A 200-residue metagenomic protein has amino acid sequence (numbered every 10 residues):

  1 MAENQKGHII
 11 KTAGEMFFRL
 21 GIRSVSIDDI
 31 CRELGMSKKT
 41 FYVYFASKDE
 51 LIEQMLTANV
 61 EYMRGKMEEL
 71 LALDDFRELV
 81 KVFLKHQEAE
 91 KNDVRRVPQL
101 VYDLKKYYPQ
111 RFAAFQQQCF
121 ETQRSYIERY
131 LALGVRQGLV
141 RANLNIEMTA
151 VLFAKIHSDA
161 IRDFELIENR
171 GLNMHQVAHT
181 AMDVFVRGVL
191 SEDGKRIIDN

Functional and structural regions predicted by a protein language model:
M1-L20, S24-E33, E50: Basic, helix-initiating cap at the start of DNA-binding domains
A2, I52, L56, V60 (+5 more regions): Amphipathic, non-transmembrane alpha-helical scaffold segments
I9, S47-I52, Y62-M63: Short amphipathic alpha-helical segment with a characteristic S/N-K-E followed by hydrophobic residues
G35-F45: Short hydrophobic/aromatic patch on the recognition helix
Q54, E68-R96, A150-F153, H175: Hydrophobic alpha-helical connector segments
K91-A114, E128-R129, R162, L166: Amphipathic alpha-helical segments used for helix-helix packing
Q110-L139, E147-I161: Amphipathic alpha-helical packing segments from all-alpha helical-bundle domains
R129-Q137, R162, L166, R170-N200: C-terminal peripheral helix-coil segments that are non-catalytic and often amphipathic
